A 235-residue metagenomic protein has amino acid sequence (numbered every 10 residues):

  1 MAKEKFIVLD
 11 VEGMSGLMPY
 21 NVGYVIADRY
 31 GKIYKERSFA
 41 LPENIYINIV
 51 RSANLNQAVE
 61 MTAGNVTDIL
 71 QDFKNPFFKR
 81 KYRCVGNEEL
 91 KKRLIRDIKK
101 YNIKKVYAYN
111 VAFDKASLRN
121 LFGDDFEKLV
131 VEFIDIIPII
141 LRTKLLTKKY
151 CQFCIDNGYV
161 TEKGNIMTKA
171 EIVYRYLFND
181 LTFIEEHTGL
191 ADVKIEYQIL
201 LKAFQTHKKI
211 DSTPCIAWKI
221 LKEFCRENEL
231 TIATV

Functional and structural regions predicted by a protein language model:
A2-L121: Conserved non-catalytic scaffold segment of RNase H-like nuclease domains
V11-G13, I136, V193: Generic detector of well-ordered alpha-helical packing
N48, A53-K74, L141-K194: Active-site-proximal helix-loop-helix substrate-binding element of RNase H-like nuclease domains
F78-R80, D124-L129, D180-E186: Short, polar/flexible loop-turn hinges at active-site or ligand-entry regions and domain interfaces
K105-V111, S117, D156-T234: Acidic, Mg2+-coordinating catalytic module of metal-dependent nucleases/exonucleases that use a two-metal-ion mechanism
E127-L145: Conserved beta-strand -> loop -> alpha-helix junction used to position metal-binding or nucleic-acid-contacting
